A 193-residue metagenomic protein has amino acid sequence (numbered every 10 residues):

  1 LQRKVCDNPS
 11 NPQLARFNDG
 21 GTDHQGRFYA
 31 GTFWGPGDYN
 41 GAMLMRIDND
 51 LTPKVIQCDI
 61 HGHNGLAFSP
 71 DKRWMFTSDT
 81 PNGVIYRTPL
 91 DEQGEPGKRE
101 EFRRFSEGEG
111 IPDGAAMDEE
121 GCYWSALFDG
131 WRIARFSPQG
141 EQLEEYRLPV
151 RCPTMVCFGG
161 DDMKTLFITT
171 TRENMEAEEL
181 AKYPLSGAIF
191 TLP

Functional and structural regions predicted by a protein language model:
L1-I56: Hydrophobic alpha-helical segments and helix pairs
Q2-S10, L51-C58, K98-F105, E141-Y146: A short beta-strand motif characteristic of beta-propeller blades
S10-F28, I56-W74, F105-Y123, V150-M163: Beta-rich, blade/repeat-based domains predominating in secreted/periplasmic proteins but also intracellular
A15-N18, N40, G62, P81 (+5 more regions): Beta-rich catalytic cores
F28-D38, M75-N82, Y123-F128, F167-N174: Conserved beta-strand positions in repeat-built beta-propeller and related beta-rich domains
A42-M45, V84-Y86, R132-A134, A188-F190: A short loop-to-beta-strand structural motif that recurs across blades of beta-propeller domains
T88-E95, P193: Short loop/turn segments immediately following beta-strands, especially the blade-tip and inter-blade linker loops
C157-P193: Blade-level signature of beta-propeller repeat domains, shared across WD40, Kelch, NHL, RCC1 and BNR/Asp-box propellers
